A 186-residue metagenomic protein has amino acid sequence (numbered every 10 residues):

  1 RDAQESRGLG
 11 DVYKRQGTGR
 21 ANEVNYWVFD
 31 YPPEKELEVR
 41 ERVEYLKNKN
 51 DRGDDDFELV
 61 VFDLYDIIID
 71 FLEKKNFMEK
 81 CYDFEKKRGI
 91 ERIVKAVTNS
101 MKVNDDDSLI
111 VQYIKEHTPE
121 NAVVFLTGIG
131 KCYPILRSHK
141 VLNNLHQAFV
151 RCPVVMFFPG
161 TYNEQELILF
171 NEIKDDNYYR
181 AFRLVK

Functional and structural regions predicted by a protein language model:
D2-L9, Y13: Single conserved hydrophobic/aromatic residue that forms the stacking wall/gate of nucleotide- or nucleobase-binding
R15-E58: N-terminal interaction modules that seed assembly of large macromolecular complexes
P33-E38, I67-I69, S100-D105, G130-P134 (+1 more regions): Short acidic, S/G/P-rich loop/turn micro-motifs used as interaction or catalytic elements
L37-V43, D70-K75, P134-H139, Q165-L169: A short acidic (Asp/Glu
L59-D106: Long, charge-dense
D106-T118: Mid-core helix/loop region of P-loop NTP-binding domains shared across ATPases and GTPases
P119-I135: Conserved P-loop NTPase "ATPase switch" module shared by AAA+ and STAND
R137-K186: Glycine-rich, aromatic-bearing surface loops/beta-hairpins
